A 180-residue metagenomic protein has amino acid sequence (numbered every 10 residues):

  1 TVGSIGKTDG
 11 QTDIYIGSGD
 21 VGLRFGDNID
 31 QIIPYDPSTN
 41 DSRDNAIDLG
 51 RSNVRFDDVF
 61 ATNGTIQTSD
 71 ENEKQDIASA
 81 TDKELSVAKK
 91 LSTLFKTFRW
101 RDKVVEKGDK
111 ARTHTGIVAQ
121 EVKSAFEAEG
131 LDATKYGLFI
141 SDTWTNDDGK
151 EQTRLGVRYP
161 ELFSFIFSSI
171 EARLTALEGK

Functional and structural regions predicted by a protein language model:
T1-G64, S69-E71, D82, K90 (+1 more regions): Trimeric beta-solenoid/beta-helix "fiber body" segments of extracellular/virion adhesins and depolymerases
N40, V54-K180: Intramolecular chaperone/auto-protease modules of tailspike-like proteins
